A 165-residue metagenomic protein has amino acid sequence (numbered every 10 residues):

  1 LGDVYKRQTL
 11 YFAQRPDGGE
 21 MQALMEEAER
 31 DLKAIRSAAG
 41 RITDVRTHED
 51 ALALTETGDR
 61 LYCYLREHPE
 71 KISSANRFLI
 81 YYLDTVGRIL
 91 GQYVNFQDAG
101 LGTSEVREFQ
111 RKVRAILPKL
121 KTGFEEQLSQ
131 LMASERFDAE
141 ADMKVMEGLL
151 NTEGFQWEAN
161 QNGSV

Functional and structural regions predicted by a protein language model:
L1-Y5: Short, small-residue-biased leader/transition segments that mark boundaries at the very start of proteins
R7-T9: Internal, Lys/Arg-enriched amphipathic helical interaction segments that engage polyanionic partners
Y11-Y62: Non-transmembrane accessory domains of multi-pass membrane transporters/channels
E49-C63, P69-V165: Soluble C-terminal extramembrane regulatory/interaction domains of multi-pass membrane proteins
